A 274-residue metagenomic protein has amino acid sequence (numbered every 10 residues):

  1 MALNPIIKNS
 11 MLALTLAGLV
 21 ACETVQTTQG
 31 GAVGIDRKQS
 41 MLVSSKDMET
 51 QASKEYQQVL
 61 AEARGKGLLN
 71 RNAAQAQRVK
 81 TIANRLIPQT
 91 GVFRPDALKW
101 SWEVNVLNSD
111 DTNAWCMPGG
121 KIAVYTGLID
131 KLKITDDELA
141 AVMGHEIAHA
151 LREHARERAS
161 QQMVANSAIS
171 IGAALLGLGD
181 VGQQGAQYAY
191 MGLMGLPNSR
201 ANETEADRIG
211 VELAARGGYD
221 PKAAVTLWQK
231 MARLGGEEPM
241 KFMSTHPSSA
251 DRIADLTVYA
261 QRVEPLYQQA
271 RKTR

Functional and structural regions predicted by a protein language model:
A2-A13, L19-R274: A Zn2+-metalloprotease active-site environment signal
